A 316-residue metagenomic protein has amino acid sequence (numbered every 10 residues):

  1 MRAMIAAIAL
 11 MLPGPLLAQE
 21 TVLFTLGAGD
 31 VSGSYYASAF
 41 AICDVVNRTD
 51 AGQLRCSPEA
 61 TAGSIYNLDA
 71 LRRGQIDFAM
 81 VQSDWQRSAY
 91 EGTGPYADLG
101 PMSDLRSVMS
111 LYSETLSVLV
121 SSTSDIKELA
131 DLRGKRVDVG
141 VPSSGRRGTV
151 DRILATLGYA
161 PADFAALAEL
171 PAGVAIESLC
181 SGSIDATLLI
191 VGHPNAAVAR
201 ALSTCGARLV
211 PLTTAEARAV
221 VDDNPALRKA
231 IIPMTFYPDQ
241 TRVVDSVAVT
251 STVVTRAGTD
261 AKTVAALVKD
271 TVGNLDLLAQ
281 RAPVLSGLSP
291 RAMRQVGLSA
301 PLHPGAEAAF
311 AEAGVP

Functional and structural regions predicted by a protein language model:
M1-A3: Positively charged n-region of N-terminal signal peptides that target proteins for export
P13-P15: N-terminal signal peptide c-region/cleavage motif recognized by signal peptidases
Q19-S88: N-terminal (or domain-start) structured segment
T21, A51-Q53, G63-Y66, R73 (+5 more regions): Extracytoplasmic
L23-T49, L54, E114-S181, D276 (+2 more regions): Bilobed "Venus flytrap"/periplasmic-binding protein-like clamshell domains and structurally analogous long
S83-W85, T93-P95, A160-T259: Pocket-lining segment of extracytoplasmic ligand-binding domains
A97-L111, L116, F236-D245: A structural signal for short loop-to-beta-strand junctions that line the ligand-binding cleft of periplasmic/secreted
V174, C180-G182, V191-L209, V220-D222 (+3 more regions): An extracytoplasmic/periplasmic, membrane-proximal ligand-sensing/linker region
